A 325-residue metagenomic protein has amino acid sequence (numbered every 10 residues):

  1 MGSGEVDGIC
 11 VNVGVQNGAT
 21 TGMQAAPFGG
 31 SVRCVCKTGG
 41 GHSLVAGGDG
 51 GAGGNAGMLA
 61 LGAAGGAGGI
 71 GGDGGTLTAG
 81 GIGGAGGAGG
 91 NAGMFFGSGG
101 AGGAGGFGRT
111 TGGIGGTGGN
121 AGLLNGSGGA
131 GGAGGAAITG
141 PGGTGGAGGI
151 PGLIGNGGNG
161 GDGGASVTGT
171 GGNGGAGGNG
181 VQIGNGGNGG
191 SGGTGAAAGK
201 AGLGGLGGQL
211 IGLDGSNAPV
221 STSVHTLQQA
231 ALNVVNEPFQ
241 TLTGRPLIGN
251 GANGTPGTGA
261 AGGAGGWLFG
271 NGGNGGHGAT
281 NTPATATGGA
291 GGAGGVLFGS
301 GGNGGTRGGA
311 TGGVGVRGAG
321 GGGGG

Functional and structural regions predicted by a protein language model:
M1-A218, T226, I248-G325: Collagen triple-helix signature
S221-N253: Extended, small-residue-rich solenoid/repeat segments and analogous flexible loops that form exposed scaffolds
